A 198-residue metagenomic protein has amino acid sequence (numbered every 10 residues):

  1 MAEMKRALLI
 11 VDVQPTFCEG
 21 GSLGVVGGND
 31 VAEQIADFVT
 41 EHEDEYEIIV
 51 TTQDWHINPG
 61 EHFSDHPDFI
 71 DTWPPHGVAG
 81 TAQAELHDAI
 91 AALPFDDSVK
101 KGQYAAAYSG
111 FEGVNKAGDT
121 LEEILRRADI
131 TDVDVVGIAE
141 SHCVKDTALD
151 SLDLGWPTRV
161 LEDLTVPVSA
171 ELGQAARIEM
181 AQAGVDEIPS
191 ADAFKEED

Functional and structural regions predicted by a protein language model:
M1-G102, P157-V160, V168-D198: Active-site acidic carboxylates
L23, P74, S109, A139 (+1 more regions): Conserved short-loop catalytic and cofactor-binding motifs
A32, G118-E122, K145: Short, well-ordered alpha-helical scaffold segments within catalytic/effector domains
F38-V39, V144-D153: Histidine-anchored nucleotide/phosphate-binding helix
I57-E61, A107-Y108, V144: Short catalytic/ligand-binding loop motif for oxyanion handling, primarily in non-cytosolic enzymes, centered on
G80-T81, E85-I138: Internal catalytic-core helix/loop-beta-alpha segment that presents or stabilizes conserved functional determinants
I130-C143, V160-T165: Glycine-rich anion-binding loop/nest that anchors nucleotide
